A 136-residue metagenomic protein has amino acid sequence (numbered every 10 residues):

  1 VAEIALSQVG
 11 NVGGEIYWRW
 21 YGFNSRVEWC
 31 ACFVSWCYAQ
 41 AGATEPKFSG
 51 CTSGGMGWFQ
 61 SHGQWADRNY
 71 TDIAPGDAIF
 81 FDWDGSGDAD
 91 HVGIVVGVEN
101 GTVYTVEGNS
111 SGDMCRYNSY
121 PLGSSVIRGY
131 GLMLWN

Functional and structural regions predicted by a protein language model:
V1-A43: N-terminal capping segments
V1-I16, T102, S119-N136: Intrinsically disordered, low-complexity, Pro/Ser/Thr/Asn/Gly/Ala-rich spacer/linker segments adjacent to signal
G10, A39, D84, S110 (+1 more regions): Residue-level marker of positions within ordered structural domains that often coincide with functionally constrained
Y17, F33, F80-F81, G129-Y130: Aromatic-residue hotspot detector
G22-C30, R68-T71, G87, L122: Extracytoplasmic/periplasmic, Sec-exported soluble proteins
T44-G112: ...with weaker cross-activation on analogous glycine-rich loops/strands in unrelated enzymes
S111-P121: Catalytic alpha/beta core of large soluble enzyme barrels
